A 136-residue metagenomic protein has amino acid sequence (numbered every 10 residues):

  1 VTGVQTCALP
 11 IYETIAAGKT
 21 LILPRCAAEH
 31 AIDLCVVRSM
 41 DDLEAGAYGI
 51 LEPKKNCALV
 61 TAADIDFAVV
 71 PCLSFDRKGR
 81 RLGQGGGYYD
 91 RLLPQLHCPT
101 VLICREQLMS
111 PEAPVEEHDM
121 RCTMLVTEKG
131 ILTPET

Functional and structural regions predicted by a protein language model:
T2-L9: Short, small-residue-biased leader/transition segments that mark boundaries at the very start of proteins
A8, D33-V37, E112-P114: Short, well-ordered secondary-structure micro-motifs
P10-G18, R91-L92: Catalytic-core regions built around general acid/base machinery
K19-T20, P99: Residues at the starts of beta-strands that form the adenosine-phosphate
I22-A68: S-adenosyl-L-methionine/SAH cofactor-binding core of RNA-modifying enzymes
K54, A63-A68, D76-R80, D90-T136: Surface-exposed, charge/polar-rich loops and edge strands
L73: Active-site/ligand-binding-proximal alpha/beta "capping" segment
